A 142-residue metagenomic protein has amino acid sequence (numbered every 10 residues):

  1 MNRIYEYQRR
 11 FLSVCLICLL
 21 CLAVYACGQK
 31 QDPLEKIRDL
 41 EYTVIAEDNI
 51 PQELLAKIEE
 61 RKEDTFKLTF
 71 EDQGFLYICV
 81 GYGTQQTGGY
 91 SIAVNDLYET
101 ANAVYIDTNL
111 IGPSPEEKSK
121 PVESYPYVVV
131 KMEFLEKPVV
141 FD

Functional and structural regions predicted by a protein language model:
M1-N2: N-terminal hydrophobic targeting signals that begin at the initiator methionine
Y7-V14, V24-D142: Exposed, flexible binding/inhibitory loops of compact, secreted disulfide-stabilized domains
